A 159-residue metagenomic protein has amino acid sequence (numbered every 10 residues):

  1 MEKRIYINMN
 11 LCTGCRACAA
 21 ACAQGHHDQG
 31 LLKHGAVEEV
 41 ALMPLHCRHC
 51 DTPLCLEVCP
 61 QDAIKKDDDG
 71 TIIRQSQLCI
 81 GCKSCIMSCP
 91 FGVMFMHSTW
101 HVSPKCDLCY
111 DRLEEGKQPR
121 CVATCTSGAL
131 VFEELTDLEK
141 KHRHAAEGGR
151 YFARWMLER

Functional and structural regions predicted by a protein language model:
M1-R159: Non-ligating segments of multi-cofactor redox enzymes
